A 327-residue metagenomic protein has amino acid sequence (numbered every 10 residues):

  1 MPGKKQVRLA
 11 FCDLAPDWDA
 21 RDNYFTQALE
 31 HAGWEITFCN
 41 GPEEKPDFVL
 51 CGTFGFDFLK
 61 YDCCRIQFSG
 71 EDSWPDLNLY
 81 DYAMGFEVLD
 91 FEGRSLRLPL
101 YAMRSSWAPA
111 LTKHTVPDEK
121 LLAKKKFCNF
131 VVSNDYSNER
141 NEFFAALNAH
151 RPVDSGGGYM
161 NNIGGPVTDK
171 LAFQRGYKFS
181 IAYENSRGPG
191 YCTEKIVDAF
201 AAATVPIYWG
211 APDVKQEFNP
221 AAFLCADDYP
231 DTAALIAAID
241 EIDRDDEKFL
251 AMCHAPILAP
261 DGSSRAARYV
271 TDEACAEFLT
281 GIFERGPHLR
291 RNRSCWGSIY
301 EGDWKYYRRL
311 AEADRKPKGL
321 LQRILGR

Functional and structural regions predicted by a protein language model:
P2-D62, I66-Q67, S73-G156, I163-A182 (+1 more regions): Pol beta-like nucleotidyltransferase catalytic core
